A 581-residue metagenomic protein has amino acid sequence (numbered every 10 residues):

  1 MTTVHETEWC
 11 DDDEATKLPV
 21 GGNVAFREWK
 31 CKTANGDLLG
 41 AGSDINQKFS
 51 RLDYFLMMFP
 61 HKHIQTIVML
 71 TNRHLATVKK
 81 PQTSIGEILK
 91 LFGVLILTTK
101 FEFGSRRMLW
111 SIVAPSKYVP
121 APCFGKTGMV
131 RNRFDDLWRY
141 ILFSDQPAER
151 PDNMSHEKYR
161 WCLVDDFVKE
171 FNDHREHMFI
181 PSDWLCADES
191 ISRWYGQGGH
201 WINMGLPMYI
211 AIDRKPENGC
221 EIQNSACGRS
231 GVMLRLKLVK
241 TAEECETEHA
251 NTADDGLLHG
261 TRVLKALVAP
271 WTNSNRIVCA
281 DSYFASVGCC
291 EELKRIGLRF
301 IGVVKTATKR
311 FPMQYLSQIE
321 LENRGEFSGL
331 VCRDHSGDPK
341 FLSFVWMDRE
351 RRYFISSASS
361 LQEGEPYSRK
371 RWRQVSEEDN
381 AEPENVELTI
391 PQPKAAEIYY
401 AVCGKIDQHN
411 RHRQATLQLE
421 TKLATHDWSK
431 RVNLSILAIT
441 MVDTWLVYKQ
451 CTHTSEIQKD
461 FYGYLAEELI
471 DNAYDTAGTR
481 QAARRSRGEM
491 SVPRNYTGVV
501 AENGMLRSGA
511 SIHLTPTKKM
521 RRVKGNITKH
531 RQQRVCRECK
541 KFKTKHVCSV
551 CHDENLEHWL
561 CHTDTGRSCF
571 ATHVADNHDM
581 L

Functional and structural regions predicted by a protein language model:
M1-L581: Acidic, contiguous segments within the catalytic cores of piggyBac-derived transposases
